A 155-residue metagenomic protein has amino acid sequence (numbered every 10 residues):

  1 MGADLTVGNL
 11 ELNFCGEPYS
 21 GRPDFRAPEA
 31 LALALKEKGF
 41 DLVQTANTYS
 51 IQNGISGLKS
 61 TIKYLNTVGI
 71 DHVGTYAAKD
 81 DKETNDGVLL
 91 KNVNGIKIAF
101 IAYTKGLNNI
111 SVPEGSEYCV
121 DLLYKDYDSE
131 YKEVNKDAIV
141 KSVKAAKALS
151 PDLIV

Functional and structural regions predicted by a protein language model:
M1-V155: Acidic, metal/ion-coordinating pockets
